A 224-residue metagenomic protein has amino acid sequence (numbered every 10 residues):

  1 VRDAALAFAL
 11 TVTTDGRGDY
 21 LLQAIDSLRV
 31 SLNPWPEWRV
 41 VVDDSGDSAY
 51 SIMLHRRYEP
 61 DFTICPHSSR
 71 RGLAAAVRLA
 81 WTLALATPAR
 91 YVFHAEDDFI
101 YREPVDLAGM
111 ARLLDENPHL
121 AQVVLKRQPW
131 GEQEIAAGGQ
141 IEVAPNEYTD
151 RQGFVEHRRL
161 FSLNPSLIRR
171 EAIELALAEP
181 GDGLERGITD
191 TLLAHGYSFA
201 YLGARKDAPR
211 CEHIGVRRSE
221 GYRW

Functional and structural regions predicted by a protein language model:
V1-D26: N-proximal low-complexity "stem/linker" segments adjacent to membrane-targeting elements
D26-P36: Short, acidic, metal-binding catalytic loop of nucleotide-sugar glycosyltransferases
V42-I52: A conserved acidic beta->alpha catalytic loop
S68-A84: Glycine-rich, basic loop-to-helix element that forms the pyrophosphate-binding segment of sugar-nucleotide handling
A89-I100: Short beta-strand-to-loop acidic/aromatic patch adjacent to the donor-nucleotide binding site
P104-L125: Conserved donor-nucleotide/metal-binding helix-loop-beta segment in metal-dependent transferases, i.e., the alpha-helix
V123-A137: Short beta-strand-to-loop element that shapes/binds the nucleotide-sugar donor at the catalytic cleft/hinge
L160-W224: C-terminal catalytic/acceptor-binding lobe
